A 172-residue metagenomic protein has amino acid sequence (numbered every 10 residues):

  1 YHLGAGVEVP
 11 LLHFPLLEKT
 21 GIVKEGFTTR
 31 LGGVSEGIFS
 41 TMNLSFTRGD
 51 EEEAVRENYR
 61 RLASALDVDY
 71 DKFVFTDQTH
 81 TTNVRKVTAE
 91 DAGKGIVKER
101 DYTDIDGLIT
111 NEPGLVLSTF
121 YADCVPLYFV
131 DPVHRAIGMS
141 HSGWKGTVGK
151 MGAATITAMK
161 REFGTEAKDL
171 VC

Functional and structural regions predicted by a protein language model:
Y1-F14: Short, Gly/Pro- and small/polar-rich lid/capping loops
L3, K24, G114-V116, C124 (+2 more regions): Surface-exposed, charge/polar-rich loops and edge strands
G6, T20-E25, F39, D71 (+2 more regions): Sequence-level motif detector for i,i+2 pairs with an aromatic at +2
L11, L44, I109: Short clusters of hydrophobic/aromatic residues that line enzyme substrate/ligand-binding pockets
P15-K19, S64-D67, G164: A general structural signal for short secondary-structure junctions and capping/turn motifs
L16, T20-R61: Intrinsically disordered, low-complexity, positively charged segments
E36, N83-R85, G146-G149: Short acidic/glycine-rich loop or secondary-structure boundary segments that cap or lie
E52-S142: Phosphate-centric recognition/catalysis
